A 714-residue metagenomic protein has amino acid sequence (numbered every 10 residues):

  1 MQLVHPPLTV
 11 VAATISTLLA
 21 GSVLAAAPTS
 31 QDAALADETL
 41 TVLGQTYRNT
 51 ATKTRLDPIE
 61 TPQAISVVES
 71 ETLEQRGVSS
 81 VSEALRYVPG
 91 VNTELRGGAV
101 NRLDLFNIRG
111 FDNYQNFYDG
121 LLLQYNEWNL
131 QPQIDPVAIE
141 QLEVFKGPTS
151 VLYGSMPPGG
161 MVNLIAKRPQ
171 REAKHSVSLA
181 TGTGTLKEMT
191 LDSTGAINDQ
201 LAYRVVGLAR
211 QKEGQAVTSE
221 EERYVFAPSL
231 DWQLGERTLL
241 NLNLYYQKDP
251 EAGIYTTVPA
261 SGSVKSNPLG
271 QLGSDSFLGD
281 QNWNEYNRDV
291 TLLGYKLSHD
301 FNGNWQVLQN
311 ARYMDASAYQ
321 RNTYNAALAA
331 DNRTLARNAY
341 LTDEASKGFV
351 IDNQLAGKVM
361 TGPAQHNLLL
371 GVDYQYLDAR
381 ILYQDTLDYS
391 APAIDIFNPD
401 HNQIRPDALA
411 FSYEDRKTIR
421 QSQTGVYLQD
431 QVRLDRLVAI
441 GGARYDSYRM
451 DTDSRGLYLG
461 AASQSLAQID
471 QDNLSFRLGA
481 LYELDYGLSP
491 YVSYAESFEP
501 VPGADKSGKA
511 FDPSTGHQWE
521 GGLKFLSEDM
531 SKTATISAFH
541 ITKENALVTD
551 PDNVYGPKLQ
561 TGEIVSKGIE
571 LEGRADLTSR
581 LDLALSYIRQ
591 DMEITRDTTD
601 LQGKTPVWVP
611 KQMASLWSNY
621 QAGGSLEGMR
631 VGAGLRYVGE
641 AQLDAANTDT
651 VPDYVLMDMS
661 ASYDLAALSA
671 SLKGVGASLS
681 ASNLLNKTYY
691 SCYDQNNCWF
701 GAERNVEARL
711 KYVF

Functional and structural regions predicted by a protein language model:
L43-Q45, N49-P58, P62, S82 (+2 more regions): Extracytoplasmic beta-strand/coil segments of soluble accessory domains associated with Gram-negative outer-membrane
L105, L121-K146, I165-A166: Short acidic/polar hinge/loop motifs at secondary-structure boundaries that mediate gating or recognition
Y125, V137-E140, V151-P228, L234-T238 (+1 more regions): Outer-membrane beta-barrel translocator/receptor signature
R210-G214, A227-Q233, R237-D300, Y313-S346 (+3 more regions): Acidic/polar loop-and-plug regions of large Gram-negative outer-membrane beta-barrel proteins
Q233, S346, P363-L377, K417-K543 (+1 more regions): Structural signature of Gram-negative outer-membrane beta-barrels, strongest in the C-terminal barrel of TonB-dependent
K296-D300, Q306-R312, A318-N322, P490 (+2 more regions): Membrane-embedded beta-barrel scaffold of Gram-negative outer-membrane proteins
E344, L368, V607-F714: Conserved C-terminal beta-signal and adjacent last beta-strands/turns of outer-membrane beta-barrel proteins
R436, S531, H540, Q560-A645 (+3 more regions): Gram-negative outer-membrane beta-barrel transporters
